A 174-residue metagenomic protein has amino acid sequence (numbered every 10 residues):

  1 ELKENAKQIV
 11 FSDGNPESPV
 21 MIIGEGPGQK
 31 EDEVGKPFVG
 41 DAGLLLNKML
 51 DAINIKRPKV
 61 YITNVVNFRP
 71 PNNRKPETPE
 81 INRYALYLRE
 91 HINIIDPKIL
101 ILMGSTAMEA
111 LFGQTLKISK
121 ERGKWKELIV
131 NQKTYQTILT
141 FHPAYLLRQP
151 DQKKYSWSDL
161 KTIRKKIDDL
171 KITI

Functional and structural regions predicted by a protein language model:
E1-I174: A polyanion-binding, active-site-adjacent surface
